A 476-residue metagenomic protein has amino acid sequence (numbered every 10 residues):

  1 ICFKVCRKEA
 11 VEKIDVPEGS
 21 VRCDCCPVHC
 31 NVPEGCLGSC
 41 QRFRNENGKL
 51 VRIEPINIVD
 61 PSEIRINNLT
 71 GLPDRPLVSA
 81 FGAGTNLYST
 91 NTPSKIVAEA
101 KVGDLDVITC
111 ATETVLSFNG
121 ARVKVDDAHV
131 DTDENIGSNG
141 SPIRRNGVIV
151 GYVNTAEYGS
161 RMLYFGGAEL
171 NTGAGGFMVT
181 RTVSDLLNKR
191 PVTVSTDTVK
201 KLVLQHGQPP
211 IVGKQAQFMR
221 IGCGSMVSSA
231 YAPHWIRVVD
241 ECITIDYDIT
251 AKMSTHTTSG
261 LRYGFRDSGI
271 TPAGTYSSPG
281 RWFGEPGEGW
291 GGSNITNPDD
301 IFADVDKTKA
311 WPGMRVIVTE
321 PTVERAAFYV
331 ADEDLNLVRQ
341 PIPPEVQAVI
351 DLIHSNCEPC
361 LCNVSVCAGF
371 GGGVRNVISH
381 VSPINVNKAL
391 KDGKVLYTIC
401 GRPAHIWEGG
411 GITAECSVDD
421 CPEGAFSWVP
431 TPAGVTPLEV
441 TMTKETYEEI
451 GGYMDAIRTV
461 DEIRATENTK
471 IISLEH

Functional and structural regions predicted by a protein language model:
C2-A98: N-terminal juxtadomain amphipathic helix that follows a signal peptide/anchor or precedes a small N-terminal auxiliary
C2-G38, S184-H476: Auxiliary Fe-S-binding modules of radical SAM enzymes
N31, N45-N47, N57, N67-N68 (+15 more regions): Detector for Asparagine
S39-R42, E46, I56, A121-D126 (+4 more regions): Generic preference for flexible, low-structure residues
N45-G48, S62-I64, D131, D419-C421 (+1 more regions): Short, surface-exposed linear patches
V51-I53, N67-T70, I136, P344-Q347 (+1 more regions): Short, surface-exposed, polar/charged, turn-prone segments marking secondary-structure boundaries
S79-T244, D248: Long, contiguous alpha-helical scaffold regions
